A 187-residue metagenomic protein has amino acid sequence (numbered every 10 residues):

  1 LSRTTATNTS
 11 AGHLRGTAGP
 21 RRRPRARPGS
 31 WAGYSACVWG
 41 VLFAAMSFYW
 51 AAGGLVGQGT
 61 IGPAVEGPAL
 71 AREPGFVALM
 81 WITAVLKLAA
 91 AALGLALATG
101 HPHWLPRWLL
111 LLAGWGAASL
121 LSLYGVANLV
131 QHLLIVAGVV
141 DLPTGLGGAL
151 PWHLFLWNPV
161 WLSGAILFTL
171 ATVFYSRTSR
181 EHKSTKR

Functional and structural regions predicted by a protein language model:
R3, T83-A92, L156-A171: Hydrophobic cores of alpha-helical transmembrane segments in multi-pass inner/ER membrane proteins, independent
R3-A6, L14-F43: Cytosolic juxtamembrane helix and N-cap/initiation of the first transmembrane helix
G16-G29, L93-A118, R177-R187: Cytoplasmic juxtamembrane regions at transmembrane-helix boundaries
L42-G54, S119-V136: C-terminal TM-helix exit segments that contain a strictly Trp-centered aromatic cap at the helix terminus
F43-A78: Hydrophobic transmembrane helix segments
A45, A69-A96, W115, S119 (+1 more regions): Core segments of alpha-helical transmembrane spans in multipass integral membrane proteins
A64-E66, N128-H153: Interfacial non-cytosolic loop connecting adjacent transmembrane helices
A78, L112-A113, G145-G164: Individual transmembrane alpha-helices with interfacial aromatic-anchor signatures
